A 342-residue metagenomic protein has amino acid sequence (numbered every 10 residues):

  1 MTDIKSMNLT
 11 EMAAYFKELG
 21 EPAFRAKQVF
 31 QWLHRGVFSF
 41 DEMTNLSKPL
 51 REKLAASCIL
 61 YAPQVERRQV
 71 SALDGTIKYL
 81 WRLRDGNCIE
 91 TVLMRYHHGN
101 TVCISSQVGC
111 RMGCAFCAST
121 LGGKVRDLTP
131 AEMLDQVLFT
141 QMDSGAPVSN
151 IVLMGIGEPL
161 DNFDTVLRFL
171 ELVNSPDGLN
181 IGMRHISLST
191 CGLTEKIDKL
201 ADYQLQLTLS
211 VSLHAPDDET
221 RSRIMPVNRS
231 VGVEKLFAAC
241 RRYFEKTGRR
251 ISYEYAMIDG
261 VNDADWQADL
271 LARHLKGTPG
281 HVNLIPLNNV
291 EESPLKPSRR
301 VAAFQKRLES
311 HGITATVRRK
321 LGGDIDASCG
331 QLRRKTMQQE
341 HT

Functional and structural regions predicted by a protein language model:
M1-I89, R241-R250, Y255-T342: Auxiliary Fe-S-binding modules of radical SAM enzymes
Q28, Q107, M133-Q136, Q305: Glutamine-centric residue-chemistry signal
R35-G36, S119-K124, D217-D218, L287-E291: A short, flexible beta-alpha/helix-coil linker loop
I77, I89, N100-I104, M112 (+1 more regions): Generic beta-strand structural signal
D85-G99: P-loop NTP-binding catalytic core
R95-E132: Canonical Radical SAM [4Fe-4S] cluster-binding loop centered on the CxxxCxxC motif and its immediate flanking residues
L121-N150: Conserved alpha-helical substructure of the radical SAM core
Q141-N150, G155-H311, A315: Conserved AdoMet/S-adenosylmethionine-binding subsite of the radical SAM
